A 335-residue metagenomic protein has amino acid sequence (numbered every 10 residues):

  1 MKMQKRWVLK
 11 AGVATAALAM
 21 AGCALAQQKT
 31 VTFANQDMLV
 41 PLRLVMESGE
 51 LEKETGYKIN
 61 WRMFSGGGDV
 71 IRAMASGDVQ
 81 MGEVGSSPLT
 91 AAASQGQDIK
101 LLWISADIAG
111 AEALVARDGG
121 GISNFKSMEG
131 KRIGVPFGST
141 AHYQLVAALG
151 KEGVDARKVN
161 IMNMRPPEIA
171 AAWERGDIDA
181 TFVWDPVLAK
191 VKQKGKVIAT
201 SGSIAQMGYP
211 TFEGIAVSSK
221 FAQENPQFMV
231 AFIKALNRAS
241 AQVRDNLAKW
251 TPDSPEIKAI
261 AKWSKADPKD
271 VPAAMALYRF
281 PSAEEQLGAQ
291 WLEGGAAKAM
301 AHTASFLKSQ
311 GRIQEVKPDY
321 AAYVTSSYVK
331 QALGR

Functional and structural regions predicted by a protein language model:
K5-K10: N-terminal export leaders
V13-A14, A24: Cleavable N-terminal signal peptides
Q27-N163, D179-D185, S201: Short, glycine-/small- and polar/acidic-enriched structural segments that line small-molecule recognition paths
G49, K53-T55, S203-M207, A283-G294: Short, solvent-exposed loop/beta-turn-alpha elements that line the ligand-binding surface or hinge of extracytoplasmic
D107-A116, V197-F221, I233, A321-S327: Periplasmic-binding protein-like
Q223-R312: Secondary-structure end/capping motifs
A297-R335: Conserved C-terminal helix/tail region of periplasmic/extracytoplasmic solute-binding proteins
